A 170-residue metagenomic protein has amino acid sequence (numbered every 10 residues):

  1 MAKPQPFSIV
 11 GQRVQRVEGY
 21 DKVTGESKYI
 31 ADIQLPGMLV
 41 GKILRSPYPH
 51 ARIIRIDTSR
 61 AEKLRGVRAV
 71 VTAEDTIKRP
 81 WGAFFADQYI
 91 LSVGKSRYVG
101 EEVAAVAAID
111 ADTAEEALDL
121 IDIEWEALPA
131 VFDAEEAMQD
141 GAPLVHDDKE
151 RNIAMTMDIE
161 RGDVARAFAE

Functional and structural regions predicted by a protein language model:
M1-I159, V164-E170: Flexible, low-hydrophobicity surface segments
